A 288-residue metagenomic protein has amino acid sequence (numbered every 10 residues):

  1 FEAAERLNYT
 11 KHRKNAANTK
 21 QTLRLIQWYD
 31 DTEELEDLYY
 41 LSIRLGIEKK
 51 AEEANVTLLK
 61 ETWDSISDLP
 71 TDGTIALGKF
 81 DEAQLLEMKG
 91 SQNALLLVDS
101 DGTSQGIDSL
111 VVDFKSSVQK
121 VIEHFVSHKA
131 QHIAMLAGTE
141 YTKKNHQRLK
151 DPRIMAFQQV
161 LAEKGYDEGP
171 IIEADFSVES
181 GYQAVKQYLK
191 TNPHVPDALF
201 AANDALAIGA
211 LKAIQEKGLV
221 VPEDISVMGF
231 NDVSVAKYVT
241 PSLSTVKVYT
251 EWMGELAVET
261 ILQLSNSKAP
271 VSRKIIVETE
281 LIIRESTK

Functional and structural regions predicted by a protein language model:
E2: Basic, Lys/Arg-rich alpha-helical nucleic-acid-recognition elements, primarily the DNA-binding modules of transcription
E5-S67, D72-G73: Amphipathic helical "hinge" segments at domain boundaries
R6-K11, W28-Y29, I43-R44, K49-T57 (+2 more regions): Bacterial carbohydrate/catabolite-sensing allosteric modules
L25, I75-L77, F200: Structural motif
T32, E82-A83, A207-I208: Short glycine-rich, flexible loops that bind phosphorylated cofactors or substrates
T62-S65, I75-E82, A205: Short beta->alpha connector loops
W63, Q84, S180, A184: Short acidic active-site motifs
I66-D68, M88, N192: Structural alpha-helical scaffold elements that stabilize or flank donor/cofactor-binding regions in carbohydrate
